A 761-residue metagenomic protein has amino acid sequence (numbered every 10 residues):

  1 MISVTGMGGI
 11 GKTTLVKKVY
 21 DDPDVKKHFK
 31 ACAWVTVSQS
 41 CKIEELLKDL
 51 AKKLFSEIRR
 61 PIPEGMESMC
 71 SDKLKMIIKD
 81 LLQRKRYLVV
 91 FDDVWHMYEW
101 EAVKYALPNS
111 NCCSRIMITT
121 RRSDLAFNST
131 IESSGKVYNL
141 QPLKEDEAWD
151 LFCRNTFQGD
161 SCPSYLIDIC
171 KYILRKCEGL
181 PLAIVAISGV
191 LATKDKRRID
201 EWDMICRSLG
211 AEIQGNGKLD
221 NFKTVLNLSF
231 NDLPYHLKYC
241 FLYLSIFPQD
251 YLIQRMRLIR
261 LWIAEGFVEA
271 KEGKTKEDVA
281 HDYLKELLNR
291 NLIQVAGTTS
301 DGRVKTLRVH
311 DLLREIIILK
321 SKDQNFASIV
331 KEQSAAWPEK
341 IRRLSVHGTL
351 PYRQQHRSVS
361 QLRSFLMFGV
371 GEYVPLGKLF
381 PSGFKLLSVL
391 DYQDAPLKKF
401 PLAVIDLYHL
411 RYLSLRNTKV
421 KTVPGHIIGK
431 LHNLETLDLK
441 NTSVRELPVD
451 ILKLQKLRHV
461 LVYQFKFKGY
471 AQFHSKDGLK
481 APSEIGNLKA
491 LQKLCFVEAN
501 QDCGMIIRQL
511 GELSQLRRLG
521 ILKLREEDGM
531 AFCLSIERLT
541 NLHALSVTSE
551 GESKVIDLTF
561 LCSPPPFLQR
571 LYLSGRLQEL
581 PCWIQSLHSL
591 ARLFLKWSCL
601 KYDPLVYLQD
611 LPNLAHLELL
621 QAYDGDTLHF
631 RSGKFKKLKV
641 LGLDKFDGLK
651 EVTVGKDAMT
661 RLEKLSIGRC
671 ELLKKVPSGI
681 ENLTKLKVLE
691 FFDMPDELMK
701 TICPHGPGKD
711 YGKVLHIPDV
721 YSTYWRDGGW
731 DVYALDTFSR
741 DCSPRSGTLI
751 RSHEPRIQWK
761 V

Functional and structural regions predicted by a protein language model:
I2-I10, T14-I77, R260-W262: Post-nucleotide-binding-loop coupling segment downstream of the phosphate-binding loop, primarily in RecA-like P-loop
K12-T13, G65, D92, L180 (+2 more regions): Short, conserved phosphate/pyrophosphate- and ester-handling motifs at nucleotide-, phospho-/glycolipid
K18-H28, S71-L143: A conserved switch/coupling segment of P-loop NTPase cores
I43-D49, R59-V90, W95, I169-G179 (+2 more regions): Mid-core helix/loop region of P-loop NTP-binding domains shared across ATPases and GTPases
L50, L54-S68, C112-S114, T120-Y239 (+4 more regions): Non-catalytic, charged helical/coil tracts that couple and regulate nucleotide-powered enzyme cores
K79-L82, Y87-L88, S110-N111, E332-R342 (+5 more regions): Cross-kingdom leucine-rich repeat
P108-N111, P163, V190-C240, S245-D406 (+6 more regions): Surface-exposed helical/coil interface segments that assemble multiprotein signaling complexes
